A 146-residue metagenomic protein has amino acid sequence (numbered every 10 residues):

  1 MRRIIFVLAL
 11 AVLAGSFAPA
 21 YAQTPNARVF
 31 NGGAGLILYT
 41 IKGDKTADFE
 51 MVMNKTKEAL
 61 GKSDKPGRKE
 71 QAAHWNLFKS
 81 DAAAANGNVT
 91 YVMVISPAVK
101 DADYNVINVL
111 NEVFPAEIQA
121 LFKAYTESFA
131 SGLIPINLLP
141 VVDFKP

Functional and structural regions predicted by a protein language model:
M1-I4, P19: Positively charged n-region of N-terminal signal peptides that target proteins for export
V7-S16: Bacterial N-terminal signal peptides
S16-Y21, T46: A generic alpha-helix preference that emphasizes hydrophobic side chains
P19-A27, N31, V142-P146: Sec-dependent signal peptide cleavage junction
T24-D81: N-terminal secretory signal peptides
G33-A34, N88-T90: Short, surface-exposed beta-edge/turn micro-motifs
T56-A73, A85-N88, V94-P146: An amphipathic, aromatic/His-enriched active-site/gating alpha helix that lines ligand/cofactor pockets
